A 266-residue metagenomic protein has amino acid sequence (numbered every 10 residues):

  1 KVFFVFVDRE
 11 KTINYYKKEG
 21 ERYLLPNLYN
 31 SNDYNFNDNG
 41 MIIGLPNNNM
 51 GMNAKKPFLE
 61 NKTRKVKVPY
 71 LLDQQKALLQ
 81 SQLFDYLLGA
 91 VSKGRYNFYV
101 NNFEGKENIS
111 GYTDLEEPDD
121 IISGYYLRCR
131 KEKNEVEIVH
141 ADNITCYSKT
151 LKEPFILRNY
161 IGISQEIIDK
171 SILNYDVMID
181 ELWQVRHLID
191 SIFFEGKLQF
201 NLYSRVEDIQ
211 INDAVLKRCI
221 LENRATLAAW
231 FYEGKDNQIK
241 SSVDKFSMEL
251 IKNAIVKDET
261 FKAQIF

Functional and structural regions predicted by a protein language model:
K1-V139: Basic, glycine-/proline-tolerant helical and adjacent loop/strand elements that line or dock onto nucleic-acid
R130-F266: Long, contiguous all-alpha helical interaction modules
